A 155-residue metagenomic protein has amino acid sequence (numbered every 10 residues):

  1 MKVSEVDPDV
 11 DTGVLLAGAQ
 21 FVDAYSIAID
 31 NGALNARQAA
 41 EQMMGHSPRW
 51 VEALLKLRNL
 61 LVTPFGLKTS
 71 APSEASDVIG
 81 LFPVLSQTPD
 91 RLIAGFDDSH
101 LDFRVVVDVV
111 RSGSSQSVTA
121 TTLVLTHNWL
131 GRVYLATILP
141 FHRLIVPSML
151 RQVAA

Functional and structural regions predicted by a protein language model:
M1-F65: Hydrophobic ligand-binding cavity/cleft-lining segments
Q20-S26, R91, S117-T119: Intrinsic-disorder/low-complexity, polar/charged segments enriched in Ser/Thr/Lys/Arg/Asp/Glu/Gln
N35-Q38, G113-S115, Q152: Hydrophobic/basic alpha-helical segments enriched in Actinobacteria
E52-N59, G131, L135-L139: Short hydrophobic helices that act as membrane-entry/anchoring signals
F65-A75: Short aromatic-glycine motifs in intrinsically disordered, low-complexity regions
E74-G113: Hydrophobic-ligand binding "helix-grip"
S99-A136: Beta-strand/loop substructures that line and gate deep hydrophobic ligand-binding cavities in soluble
V133-A155: A conserved amphipathic terminal alpha-helix motif
